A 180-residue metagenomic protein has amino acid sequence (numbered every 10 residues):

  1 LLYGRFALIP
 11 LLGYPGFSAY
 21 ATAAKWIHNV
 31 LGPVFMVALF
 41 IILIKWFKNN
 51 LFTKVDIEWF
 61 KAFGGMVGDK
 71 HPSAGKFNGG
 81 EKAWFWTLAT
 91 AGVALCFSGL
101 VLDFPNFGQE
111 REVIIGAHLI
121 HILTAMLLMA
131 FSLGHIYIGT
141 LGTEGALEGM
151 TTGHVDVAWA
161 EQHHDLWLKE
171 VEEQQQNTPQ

Functional and structural regions predicted by a protein language model:
L1-Q180: Membrane-embedded alpha-helical bundles that constitute the cytochrome b-like, heme-associated redox core of multi-pass
